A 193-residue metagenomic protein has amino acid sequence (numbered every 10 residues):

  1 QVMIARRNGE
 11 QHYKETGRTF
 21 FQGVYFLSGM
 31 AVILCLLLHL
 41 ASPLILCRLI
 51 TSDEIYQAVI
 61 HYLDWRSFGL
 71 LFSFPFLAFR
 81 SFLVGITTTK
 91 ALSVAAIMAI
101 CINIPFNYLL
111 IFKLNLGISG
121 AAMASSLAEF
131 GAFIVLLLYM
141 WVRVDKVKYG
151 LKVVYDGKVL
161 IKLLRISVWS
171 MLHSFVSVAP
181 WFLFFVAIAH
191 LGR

Functional and structural regions predicted by a protein language model:
Q1-L36, S73-L92, F185, A189: Small-residue-rich hydrophobic transmembrane alpha-helices
V24, G29, I33-L37, I102-F106 (+1 more regions): Transmembrane-helix signature of multi-pass solute transporters
L27, R66, L92, A96 (+4 more regions): Residue-level signature of transmembrane alpha-helical cores of multipass secondary-active transporters and flippases
I33-D64: Short membrane-interface helical motifs at transmembrane helix boundaries in multi-pass membrane transporters
L46-D53, L109-L116, F175-R193: Helix-terminus/linker motif at the lipid-water interface of multi-pass membrane proteins
E54-V59, I118-S119, V159-I166, I188-R193: Interfacial/gating helices of multi-pass transporter permease domains
K90, I100-I134: Membrane-interface helix-loop junctions in multi-pass transport and translocation proteins
S125, L137-S177: Interhelical loop/hinge segments that connect adjacent transmembrane helices in multipass membrane
